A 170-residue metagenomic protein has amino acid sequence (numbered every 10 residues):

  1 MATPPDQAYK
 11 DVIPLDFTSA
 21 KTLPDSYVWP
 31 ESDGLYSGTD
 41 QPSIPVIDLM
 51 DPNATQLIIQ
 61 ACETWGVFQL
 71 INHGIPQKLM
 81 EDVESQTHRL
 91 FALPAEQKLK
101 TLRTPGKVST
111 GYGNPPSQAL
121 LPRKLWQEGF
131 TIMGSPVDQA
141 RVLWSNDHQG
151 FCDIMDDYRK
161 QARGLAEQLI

Functional and structural regions predicted by a protein language model:
M1-I170: Peripheral, non-catalytic segments flanking oxidoreductase cores
